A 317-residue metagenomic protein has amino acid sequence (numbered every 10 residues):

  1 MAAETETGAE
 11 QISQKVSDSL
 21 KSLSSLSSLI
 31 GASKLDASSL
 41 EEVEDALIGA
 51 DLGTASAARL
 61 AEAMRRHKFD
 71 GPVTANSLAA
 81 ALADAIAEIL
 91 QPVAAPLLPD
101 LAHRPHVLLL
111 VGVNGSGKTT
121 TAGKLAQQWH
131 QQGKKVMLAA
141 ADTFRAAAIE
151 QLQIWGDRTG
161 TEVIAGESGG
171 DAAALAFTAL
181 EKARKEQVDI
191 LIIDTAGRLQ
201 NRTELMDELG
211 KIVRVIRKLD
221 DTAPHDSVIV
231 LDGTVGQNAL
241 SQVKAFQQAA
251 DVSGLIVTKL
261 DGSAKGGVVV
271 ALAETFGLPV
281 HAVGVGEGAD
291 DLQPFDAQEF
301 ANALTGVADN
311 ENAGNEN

Functional and structural regions predicted by a protein language model:
A2-Q11, L20: Switch/coupling subdomain of P-loop NTPase systems
I12-T143, A147-R184, V188-I193: Primarily NTPase-proximal linker/entry elements flanking Walker-type ATP/GTP-binding cores
V111-G112, D194, V230, G284: Short beta-strand segments
Q151, D171-E186, Q200-E311: Conserved catalytic-core segment of NTP-binding enzymes
A196-R198: Short glycine-rich anion-binding loops that position phosphate/pyrophosphate groups of nucleotides and phosphorylated
G314-N317: Long, amphipathic alpha-helical stalk/connector segments used for oligomerization, subunit docking, or mechanical
